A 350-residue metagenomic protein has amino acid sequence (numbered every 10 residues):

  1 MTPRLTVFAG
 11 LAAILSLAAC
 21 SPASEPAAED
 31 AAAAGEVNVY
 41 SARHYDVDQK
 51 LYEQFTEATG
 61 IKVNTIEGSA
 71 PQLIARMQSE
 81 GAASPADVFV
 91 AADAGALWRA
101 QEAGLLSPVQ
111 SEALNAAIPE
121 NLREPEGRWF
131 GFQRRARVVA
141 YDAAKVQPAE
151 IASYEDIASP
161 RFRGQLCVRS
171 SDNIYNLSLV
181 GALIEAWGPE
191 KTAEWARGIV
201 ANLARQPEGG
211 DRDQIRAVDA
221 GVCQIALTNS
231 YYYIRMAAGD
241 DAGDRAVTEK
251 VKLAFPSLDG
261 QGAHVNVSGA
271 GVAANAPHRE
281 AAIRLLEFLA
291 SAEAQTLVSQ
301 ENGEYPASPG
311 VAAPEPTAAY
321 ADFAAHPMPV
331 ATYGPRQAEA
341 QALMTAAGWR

Functional and structural regions predicted by a protein language model:
C20-A23, A28-R99, R350: Early extracytoplasmic/lumenal segment of secretory-pathway proteins
Y40-R43, P125-E126, Y141-A143, A149 (+3 more regions): Short beta-strand->loop
S84-F89, S107-V139, E155, Q165-V168: A structural signal for short loop-to-beta-strand junctions that line the ligand-binding cleft of periplasmic/secreted
L106-N115, W129-F130, E155, A242-H264 (+1 more regions): Short beta-strand->loop
V138-K145, V265-H278, L297, E301: A bilobed periplasmic-binding-protein/Venus flytrap-type ligand-binding module shared by bacterial periplasmic
G164-S171, F288-A312: Periplasmic-binding protein-like
S171, Y175, A182-P256: Ligand-binding pocket segment of bilobal, Venus flytrap-like solute-binding proteins
E190-T192, E304-R350: An extracytoplasmic/periplasmic, membrane-proximal ligand-sensing/linker region
